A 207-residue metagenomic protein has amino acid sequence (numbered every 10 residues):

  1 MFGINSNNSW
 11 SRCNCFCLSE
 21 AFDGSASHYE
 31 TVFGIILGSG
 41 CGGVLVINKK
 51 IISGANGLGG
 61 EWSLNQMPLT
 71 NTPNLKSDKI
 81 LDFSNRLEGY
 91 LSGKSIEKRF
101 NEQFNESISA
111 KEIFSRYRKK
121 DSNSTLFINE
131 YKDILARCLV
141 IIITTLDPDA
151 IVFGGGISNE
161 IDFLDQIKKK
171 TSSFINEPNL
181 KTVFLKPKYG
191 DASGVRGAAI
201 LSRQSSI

Functional and structural regions predicted by a protein language model:
F2-S6, S19-H28, L69-I207: ATP-binding/phosphotransfer module of carbohydrate and carboxylate kinases, centering on a glycine-rich
S6-R12: General beta-strand structural signal in soluble alpha/beta enzymes
R12, N56, Y189: Residues that form or immediately flank small-molecule/cofactor binding pockets and catalytic motifs
C15: Short, glycine/acidic-enriched loop or turn micro-motifs at the edges of active sites
Y29-R86: Glycine-rich phosphate-binding loop of actin/hexokinase-like ATP-binding domains
